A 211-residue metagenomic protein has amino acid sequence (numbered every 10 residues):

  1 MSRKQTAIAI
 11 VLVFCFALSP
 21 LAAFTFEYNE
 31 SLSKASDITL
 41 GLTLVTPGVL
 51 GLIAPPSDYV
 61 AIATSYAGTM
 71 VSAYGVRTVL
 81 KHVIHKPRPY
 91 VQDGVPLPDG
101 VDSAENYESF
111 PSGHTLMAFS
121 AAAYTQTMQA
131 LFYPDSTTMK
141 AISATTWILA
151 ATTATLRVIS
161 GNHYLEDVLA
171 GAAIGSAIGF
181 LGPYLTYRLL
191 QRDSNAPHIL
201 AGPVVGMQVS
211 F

Functional and structural regions predicted by a protein language model:
S2-I38, R77-T78, H82-F211: Replace "edges of transmembrane helices
S36-P47: The first (N-terminal) embedded transmembrane alpha-helix
P47-L50, L80: Canonical alpha-helical transmembrane segments
L50-P55, R157-V158: Hydrophobic alpha-helical transmembrane segments
I53-V76, M139: Interfacial segments of alpha-helical transmembrane regions
